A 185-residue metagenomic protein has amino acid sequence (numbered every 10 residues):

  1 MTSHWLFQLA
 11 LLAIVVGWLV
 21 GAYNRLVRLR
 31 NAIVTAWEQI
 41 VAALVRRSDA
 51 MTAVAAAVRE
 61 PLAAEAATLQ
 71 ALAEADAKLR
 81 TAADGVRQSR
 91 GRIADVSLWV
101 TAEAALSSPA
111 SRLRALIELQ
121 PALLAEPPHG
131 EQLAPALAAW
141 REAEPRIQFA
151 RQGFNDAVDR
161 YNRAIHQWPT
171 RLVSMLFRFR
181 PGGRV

Functional and structural regions predicted by a protein language model:
T2-V185: A helix-centric hydrophobic-segment signal that preferentially recognizes long, alpha-helical stretches used
